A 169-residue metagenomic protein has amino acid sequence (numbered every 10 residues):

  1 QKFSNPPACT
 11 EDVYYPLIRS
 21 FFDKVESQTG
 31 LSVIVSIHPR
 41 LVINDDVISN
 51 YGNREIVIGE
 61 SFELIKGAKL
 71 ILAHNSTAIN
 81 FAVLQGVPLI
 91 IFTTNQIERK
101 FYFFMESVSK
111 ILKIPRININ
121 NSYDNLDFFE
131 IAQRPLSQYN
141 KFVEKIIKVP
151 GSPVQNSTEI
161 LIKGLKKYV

Functional and structural regions predicted by a protein language model:
Q1-V47: Conserved catalytic-core segment of nucleotide-activated headgroup transferases in glycan assembly
S4-P6, D45-N53, T77-P153: Catalytic binding pocket for nucleotide-activated donors in carbohydrate/polymer assembly enzymes
I18-T29, A82, P115-A132, L161-V169: Hydrophobic, Leu/Ile/Phe/Ala-enriched alpha-helical segments that form helix-helix packing faces
V35-I37, A73, I91-T93: Short beta-strand/turn micro-motifs composed of small residues that flank or help shape donor/cofactor-binding pockets
Y51-I56, I71-A73: Short gly/ser/thr-rich secondary-structure transition/capping motifs
G59-A68, V83-L84: Short acidic alpha-helix that forms the nucleotide-activated donor recognition element in Leloir-type transferases
K66-S76: Acidic donor-binding loop of glycosyltransferase active sites
I147-V169: C-terminal alpha-helical cap of glycosyltransferases
